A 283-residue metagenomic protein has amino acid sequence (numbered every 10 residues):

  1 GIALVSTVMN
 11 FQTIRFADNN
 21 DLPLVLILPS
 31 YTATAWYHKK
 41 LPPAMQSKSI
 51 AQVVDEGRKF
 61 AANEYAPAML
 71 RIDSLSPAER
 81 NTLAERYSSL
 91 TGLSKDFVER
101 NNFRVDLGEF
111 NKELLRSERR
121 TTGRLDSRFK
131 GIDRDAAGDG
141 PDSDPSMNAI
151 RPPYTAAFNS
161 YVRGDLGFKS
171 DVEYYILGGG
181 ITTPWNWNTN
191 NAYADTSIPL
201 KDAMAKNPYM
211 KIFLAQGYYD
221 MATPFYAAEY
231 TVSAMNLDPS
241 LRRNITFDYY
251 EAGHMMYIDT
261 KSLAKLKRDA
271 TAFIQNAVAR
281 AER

Functional and structural regions predicted by a protein language model:
G1-G92: A catalytic-pocket lid/entrance helix-loop region that shapes and gates access to the active site across common
L4, F247-G253: Short glycine-rich catalytic loops that host catalytic nucleophiles or stabilize transition states across multiple
M9-N10, Y219-M221, G253-M255: Short, solvent-exposed loop/turn segments at secondary-structure junctions
I14-F16, T223-A227, I258-T260: A short acidic (Asp/Glu
L26-P29, M221-N244: Active-site-adjacent alpha-helix of alpha/beta-hydrolase-fold enzymes
M69-A222: Alpha/beta-hydrolase fold catalytic core
E251-L263: Catalytic histidine-centered segment of alpha/beta-hydrolase-like enzymes
D269-R280: C-terminal alpha-helix
